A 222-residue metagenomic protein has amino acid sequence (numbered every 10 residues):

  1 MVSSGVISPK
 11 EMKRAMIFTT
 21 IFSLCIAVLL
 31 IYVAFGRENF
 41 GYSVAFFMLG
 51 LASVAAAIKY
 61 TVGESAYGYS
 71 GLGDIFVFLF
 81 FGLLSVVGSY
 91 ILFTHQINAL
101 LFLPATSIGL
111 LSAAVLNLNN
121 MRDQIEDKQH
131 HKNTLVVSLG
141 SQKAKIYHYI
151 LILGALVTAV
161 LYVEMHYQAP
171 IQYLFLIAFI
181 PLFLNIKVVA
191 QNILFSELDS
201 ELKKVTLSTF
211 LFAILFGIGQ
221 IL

Functional and structural regions predicted by a protein language model:
M1-F35, K132-Y167, L207, F212: Multi-pass membrane catalytic core of lipid/isoprenoid biosynthesis enzymes
M1-I7, L116-S141, I186-S196: Cytosolic, membrane-interface loops and tails of multi-pass inner-membrane proteins
S4-Q96: Intramembrane alpha-helical segments
F40-L51, A105-S107, I171-I177: Structural signature of hydrophobic alpha-helical transmembrane segments
L51-G63, L83, V87-G88, T106-M121 (+1 more regions): Transmembrane alpha-helical segments that form the membrane-embedded catalytic/substrate-channel core of multi-pass
I75-S89, V136-S141, L202-F216: Small-residue-rich segments of transmembrane alpha-helices in multi-pass membrane proteins, especially helix faces
F76-Q124, Q142-K145: Functional transmembrane core segments of multi-pass inner-membrane proteins
E164-L222: Extended hydrophobic alpha-helices typical of membrane-associated regions
